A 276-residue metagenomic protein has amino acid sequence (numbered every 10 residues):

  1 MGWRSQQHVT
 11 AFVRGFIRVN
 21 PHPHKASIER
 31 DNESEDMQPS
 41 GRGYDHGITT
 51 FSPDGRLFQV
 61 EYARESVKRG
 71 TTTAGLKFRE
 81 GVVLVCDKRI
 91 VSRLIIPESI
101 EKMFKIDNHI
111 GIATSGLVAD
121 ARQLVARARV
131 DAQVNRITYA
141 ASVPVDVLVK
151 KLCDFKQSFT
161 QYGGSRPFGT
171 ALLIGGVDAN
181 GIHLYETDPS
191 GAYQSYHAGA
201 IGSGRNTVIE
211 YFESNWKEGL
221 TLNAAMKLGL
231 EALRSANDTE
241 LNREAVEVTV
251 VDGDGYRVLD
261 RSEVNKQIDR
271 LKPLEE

Functional and structural regions predicted by a protein language model:
M1-F12: Extreme N-terminal basic, low-complexity initiation segments that serve as generic localization/processing leaders
G2-R4, E29-E276: Long, low-complexity N-terminal extensions
R14, R18-K25: Intrinsically disordered, low-complexity proline-rich regions
